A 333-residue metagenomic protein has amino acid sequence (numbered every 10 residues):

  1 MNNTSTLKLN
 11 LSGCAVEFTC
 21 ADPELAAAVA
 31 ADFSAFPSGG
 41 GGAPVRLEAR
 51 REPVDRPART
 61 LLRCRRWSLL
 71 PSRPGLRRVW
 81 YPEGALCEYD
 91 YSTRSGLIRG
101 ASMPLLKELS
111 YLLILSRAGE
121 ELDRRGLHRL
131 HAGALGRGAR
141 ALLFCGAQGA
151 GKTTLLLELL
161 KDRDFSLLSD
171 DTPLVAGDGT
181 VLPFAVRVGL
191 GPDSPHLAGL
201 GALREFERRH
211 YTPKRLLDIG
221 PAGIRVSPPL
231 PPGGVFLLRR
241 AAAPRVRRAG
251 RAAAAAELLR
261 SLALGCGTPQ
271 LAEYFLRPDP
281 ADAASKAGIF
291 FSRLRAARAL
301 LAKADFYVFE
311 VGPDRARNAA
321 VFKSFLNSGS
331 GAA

Functional and structural regions predicted by a protein language model:
M1-Q148, L157-E158, D162-S166, P173-A333: A noncatalytic interaction/capping subdomain that flanks phosphate/NTP-handling catalytic cores
A150-K152: Conserved glycine(s) of the Walker
